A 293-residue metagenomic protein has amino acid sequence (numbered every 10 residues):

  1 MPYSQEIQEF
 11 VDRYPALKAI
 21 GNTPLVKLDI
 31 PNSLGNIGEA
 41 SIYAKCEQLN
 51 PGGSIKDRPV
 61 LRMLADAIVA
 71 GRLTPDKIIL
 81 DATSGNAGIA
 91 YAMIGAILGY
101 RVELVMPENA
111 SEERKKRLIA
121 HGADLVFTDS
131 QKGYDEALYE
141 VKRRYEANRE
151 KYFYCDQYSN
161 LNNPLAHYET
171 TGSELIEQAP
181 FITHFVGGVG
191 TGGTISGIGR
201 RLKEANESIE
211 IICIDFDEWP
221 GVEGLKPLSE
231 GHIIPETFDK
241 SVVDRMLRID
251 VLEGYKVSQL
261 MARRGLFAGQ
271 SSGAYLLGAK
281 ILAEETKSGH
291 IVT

Functional and structural regions predicted by a protein language model:
M1-T293: PLP-dependent amino-acid enzyme catalytic core
